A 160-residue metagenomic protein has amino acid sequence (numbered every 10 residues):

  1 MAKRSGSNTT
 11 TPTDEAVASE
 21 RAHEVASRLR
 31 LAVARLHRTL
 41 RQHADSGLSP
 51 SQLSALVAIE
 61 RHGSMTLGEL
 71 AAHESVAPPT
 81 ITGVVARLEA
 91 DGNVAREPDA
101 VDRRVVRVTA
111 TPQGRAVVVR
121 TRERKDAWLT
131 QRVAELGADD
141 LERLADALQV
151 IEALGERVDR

Functional and structural regions predicted by a protein language model:
M1-P50: N-terminal leader segment of winged-helix/HTH proteins
A2-K3, A86-D146: Charged, amphipathic alpha-helical coiled-coil/dimerization segments
V17-R21, R132-E135, G155-R160: Amphipathic alpha-helical linker/stalk segments
R35, E60-R61, A72-H73, R120 (+1 more regions): Alpha-helical structural segments
T39-T80, D91-N93, R107: N-terminal helix-turn-helix DNA-binding core of bacterial DNA-binding proteins
G83: DNA-binding alpha-helical recognition surfaces that contact promoter or target DNA
E142-R160: Exposed, interaction-prone assembly regions rather than primary DNA-binding/catalytic cores
